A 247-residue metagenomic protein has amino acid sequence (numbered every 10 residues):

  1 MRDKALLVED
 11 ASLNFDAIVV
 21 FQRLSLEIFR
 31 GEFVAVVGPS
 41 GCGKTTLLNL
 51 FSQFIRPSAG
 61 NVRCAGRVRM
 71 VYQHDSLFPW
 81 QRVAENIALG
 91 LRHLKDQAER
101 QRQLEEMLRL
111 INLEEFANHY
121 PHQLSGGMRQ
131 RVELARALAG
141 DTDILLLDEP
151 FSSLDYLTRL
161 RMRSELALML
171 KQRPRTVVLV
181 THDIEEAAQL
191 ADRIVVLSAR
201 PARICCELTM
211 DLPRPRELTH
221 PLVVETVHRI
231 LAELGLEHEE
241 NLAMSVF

Functional and structural regions predicted by a protein language model:
L6-V8, F21: Conserved structural motif at the start of ABC-family nucleotide-binding domains
V37-P39: The feature captures the beta-strand-to-loop junction immediately N-terminal to the Walker
S52: Helix-to-loop junction immediately C-terminal to a conserved catalytic motif
Q81-A88: Short coil-to-helix segment of the ABC ATPase nucleotide-binding domain corresponding to the Q-loop/switch region
A98-F116, L168: Conserved ABC ATPase "signature" region
H119-H122, G140: Conserved signature/switch motifs of ABC ATPase nucleotide-binding domains
L134: Hydrophobic anchor residue at the start of the ABC signature
